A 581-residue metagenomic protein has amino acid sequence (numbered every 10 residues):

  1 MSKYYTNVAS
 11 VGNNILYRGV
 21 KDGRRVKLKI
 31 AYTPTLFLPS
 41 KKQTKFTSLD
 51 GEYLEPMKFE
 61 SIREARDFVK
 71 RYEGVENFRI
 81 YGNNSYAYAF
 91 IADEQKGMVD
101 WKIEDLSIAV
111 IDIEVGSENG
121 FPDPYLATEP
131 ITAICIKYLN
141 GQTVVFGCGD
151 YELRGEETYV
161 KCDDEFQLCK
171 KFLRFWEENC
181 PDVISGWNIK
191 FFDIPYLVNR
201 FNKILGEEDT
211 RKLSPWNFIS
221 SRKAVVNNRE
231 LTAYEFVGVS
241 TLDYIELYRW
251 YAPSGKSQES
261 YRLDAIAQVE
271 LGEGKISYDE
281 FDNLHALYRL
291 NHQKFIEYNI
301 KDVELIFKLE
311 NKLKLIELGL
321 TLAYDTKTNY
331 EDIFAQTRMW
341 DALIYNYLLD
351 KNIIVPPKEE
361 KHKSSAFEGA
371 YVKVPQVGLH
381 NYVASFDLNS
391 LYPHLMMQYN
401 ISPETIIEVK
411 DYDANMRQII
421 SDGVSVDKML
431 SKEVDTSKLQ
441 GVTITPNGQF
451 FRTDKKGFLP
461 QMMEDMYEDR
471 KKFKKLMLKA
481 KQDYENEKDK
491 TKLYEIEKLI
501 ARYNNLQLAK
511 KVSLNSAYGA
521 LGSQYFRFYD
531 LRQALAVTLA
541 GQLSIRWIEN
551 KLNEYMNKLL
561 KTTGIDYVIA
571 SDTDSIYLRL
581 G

Functional and structural regions predicted by a protein language model:
M1-C180, K301, L305-Y324, T328-G369 (+4 more regions): DnaQ-like (DEDDh/DEDDy) 3′-5′ exonuclease domain used for proofreading and 3′-end trimming on nucleic acids
I111, L242-D243, G378-L391, R470-F473: Conserved catalytic palm subdomain of right-hand nucleotidyl-transferase polymerases, strongest for RNA-directed enzymes
T143-F146, R154-Y159, D163, C180 (+3 more regions): Active-site-proximal helix-loop-helix substrate-binding element of RNase H-like nuclease domains
F172-Y196: Proline-aspartate-enriched helix->loop->beta-strand connector
P181-I189, L322, I569, Y577: Short glycine-rich phosphate-binding loop at a beta-alpha junction
K275, S544-T573: Active-site palm subdomain of RNA-directed nucleic acid polymerases
D282-T405, V409-K410, M416, T491-W547 (+3 more regions): Common nucleic-acid-contacting/processivity interface regions adjacent to the catalytic cores of nucleic-acid enzymes
M463-E487, K510: Non-transmembrane amphipathic alpha-helical segments
